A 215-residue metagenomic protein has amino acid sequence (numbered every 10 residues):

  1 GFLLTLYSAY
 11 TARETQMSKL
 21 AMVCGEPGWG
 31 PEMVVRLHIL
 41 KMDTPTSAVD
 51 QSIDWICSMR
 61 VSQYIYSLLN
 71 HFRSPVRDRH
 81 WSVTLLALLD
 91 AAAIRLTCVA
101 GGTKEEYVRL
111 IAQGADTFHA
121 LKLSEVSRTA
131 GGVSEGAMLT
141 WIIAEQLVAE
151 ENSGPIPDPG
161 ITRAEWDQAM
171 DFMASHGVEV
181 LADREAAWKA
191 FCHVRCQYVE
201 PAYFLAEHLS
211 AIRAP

Functional and structural regions predicted by a protein language model:
G1-E14: Pore domain of cation channels
L6-A9, W55-S58, A91, P201: Generic, well-ordered alpha-helical scaffold segments in large soluble proteins
A21-Q51: Cytosolic juxtamembrane regulatory segments of multi-pass membrane proteins
C24-G28, A48-S52, N70-R73, R77-P215: Soluble C-terminal extramembrane regulatory/interaction domains of multi-pass membrane proteins
K41-D43, R60-S67, S74: Non-transmembrane, membrane-proximal soluble domains of secreted or membrane proteins
V49-I65: Membrane-embedded hairpin module used as a gating/binding unit in multi-pass transport and secretion proteins
